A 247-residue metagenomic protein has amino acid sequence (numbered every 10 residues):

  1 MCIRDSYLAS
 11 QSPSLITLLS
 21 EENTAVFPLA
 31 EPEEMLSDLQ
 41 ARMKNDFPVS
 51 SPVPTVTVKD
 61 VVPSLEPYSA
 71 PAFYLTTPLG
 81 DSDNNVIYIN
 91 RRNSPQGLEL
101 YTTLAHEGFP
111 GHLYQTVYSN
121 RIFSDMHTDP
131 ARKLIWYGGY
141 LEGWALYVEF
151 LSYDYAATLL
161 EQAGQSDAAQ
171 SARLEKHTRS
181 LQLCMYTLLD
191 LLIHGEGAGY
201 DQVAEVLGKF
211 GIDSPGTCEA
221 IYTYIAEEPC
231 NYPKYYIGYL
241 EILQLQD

Functional and structural regions predicted by a protein language model:
R4-D247: N-terminal maturation segment of proteins
